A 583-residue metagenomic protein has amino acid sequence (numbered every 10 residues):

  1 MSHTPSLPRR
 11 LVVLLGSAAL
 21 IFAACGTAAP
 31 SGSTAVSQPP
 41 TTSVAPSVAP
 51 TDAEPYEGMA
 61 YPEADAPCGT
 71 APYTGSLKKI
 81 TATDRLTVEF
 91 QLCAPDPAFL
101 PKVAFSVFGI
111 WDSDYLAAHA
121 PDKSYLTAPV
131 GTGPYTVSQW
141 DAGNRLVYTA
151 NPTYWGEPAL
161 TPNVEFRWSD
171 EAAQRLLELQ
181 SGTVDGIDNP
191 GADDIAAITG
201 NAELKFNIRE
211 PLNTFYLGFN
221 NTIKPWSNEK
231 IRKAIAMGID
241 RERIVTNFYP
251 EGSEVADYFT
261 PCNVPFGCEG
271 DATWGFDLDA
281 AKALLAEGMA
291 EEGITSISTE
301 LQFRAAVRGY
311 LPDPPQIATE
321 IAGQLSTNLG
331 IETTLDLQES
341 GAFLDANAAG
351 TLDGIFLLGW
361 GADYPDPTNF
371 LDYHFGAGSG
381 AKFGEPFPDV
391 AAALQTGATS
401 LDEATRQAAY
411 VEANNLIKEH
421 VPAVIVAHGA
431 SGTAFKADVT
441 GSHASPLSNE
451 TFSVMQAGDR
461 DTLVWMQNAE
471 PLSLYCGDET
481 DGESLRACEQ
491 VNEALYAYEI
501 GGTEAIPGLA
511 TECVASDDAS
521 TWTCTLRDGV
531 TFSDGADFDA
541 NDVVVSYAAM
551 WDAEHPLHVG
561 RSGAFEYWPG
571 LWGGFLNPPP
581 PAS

Functional and structural regions predicted by a protein language model:
V44-E57, T83, E89-Q91, R175-E178 (+2 more regions): Aromatic- and charge-enriched surface segment that lines or borders ligand/interaction sites
V48-S113, T525, P556-S583: Surface-exposed binding/hinge segments that line and control ligand-binding clefts or catalytic entry sites
A49, E63-T81, V245-T246, T327 (+5 more regions): Extracytoplasmic/peripheral linker and loop segments enriched in polar/acidic and small residues with frequent Thr/Pro
F105, K123, N151-A197, R527 (+2 more regions): Ligand-site clamp/hinge motif
A128-T132, M466-D517: N-terminal lobe/hinge region of extracytoplasmic solute-binding protein
E254-G288, A305-Q316, F452: Structural transition elements
A286-A362, W465-N468: Ligand/substrate-recognition segments at binding pockets and active sites
T433-L463: Long beta-strand-rich cores associated with HINT superfamily self-processing modules
